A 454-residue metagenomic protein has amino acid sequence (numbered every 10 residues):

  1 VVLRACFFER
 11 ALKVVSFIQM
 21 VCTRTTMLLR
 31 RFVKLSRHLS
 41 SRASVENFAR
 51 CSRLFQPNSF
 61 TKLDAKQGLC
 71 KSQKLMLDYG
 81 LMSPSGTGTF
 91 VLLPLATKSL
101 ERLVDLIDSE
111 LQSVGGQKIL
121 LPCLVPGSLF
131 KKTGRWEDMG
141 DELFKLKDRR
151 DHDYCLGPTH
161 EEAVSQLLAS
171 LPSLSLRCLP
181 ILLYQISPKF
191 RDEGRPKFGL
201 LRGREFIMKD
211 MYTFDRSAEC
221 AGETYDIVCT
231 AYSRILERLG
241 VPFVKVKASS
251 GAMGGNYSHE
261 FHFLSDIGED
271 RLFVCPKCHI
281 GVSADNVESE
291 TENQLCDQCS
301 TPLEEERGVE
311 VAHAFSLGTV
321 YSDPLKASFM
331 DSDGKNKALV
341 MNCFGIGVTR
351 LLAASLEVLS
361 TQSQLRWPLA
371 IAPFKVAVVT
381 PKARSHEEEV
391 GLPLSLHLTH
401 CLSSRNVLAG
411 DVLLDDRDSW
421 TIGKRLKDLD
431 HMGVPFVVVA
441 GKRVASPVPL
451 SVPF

Functional and structural regions predicted by a protein language model:
A5, A11, T23-T26: Ala/Thr-enriched low-complexity intrinsically disordered regions
F7-F8, F17: Aromatic (phenylalanine/tyrosine) cluster motif
V21-C22, L28-F454: NTP/phosphate- and nucleic-acid-binding module
